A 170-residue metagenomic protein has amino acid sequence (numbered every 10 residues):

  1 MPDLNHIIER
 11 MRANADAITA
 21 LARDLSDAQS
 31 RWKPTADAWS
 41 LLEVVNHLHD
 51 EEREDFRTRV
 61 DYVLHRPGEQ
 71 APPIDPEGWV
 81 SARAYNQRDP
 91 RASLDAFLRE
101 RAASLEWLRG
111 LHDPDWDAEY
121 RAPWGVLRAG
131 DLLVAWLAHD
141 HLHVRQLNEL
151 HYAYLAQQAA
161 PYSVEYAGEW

Functional and structural regions predicted by a protein language model:
M1-Q29, E51-Y62: Alpha-helical bundle segments that constitute or directly flank the non-heme di-iron/ferroxidase center
P2, H6-E9, W32-K33, H65 (+3 more regions): Solvent-exposed interaction patches of small proteins and small membrane subunits
D3, L41, A82-D89, W124-R128: Short amphipathic alpha-helical segments at helix-loop
R12, D16, D50, E54 (+3 more regions): Generic structural signal for well-ordered, non-transmembrane alpha-helical segments in soluble/cytosolic regions
N14, G78-D117, D131-W136, Q146: Acidic/histidine-rich alpha-helical segments that form the ligand environment of transition-metal centers
R23-S30, R109-D117, A153-A156: Surface-exposed helix-capping loop/turn segments at secondary-structure junctions
R31-P76, E119-W170: Short, contiguous alpha-helical
